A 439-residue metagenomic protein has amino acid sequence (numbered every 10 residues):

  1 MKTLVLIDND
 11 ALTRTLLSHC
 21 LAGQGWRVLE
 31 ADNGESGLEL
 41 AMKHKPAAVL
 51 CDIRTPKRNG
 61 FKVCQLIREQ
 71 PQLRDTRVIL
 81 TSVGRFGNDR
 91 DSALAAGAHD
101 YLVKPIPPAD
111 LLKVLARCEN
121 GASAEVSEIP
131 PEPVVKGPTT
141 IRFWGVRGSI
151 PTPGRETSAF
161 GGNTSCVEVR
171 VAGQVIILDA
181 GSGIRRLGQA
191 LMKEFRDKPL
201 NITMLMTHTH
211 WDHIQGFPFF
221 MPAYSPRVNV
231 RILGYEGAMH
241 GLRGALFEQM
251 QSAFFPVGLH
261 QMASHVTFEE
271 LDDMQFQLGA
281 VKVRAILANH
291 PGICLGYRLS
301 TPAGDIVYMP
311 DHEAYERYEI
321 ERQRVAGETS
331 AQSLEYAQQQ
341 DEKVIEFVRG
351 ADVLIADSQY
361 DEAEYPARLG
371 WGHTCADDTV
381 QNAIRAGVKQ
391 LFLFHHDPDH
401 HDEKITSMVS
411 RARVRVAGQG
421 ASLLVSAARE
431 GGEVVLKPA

Functional and structural regions predicted by a protein language model:
T15-G23: Charged docking surfaces used in two-component/phosphorelay signaling
N33-S36, A47, N59-V63: Acidic catalytic/metal-coordinating carboxylates
D52, E316-L423: Cap/insert and terminal regions of metallo-dependent hydrolase folds
P56, R74, F86, K104 (+1 more regions): The feature encodes the CheY-like receiver
K62, R85-D100: Alpha4 helix (beta4-alpha4-beta5 surface) of REC/receiver domains from two-component response regulators
I106-L115: C-terminal output helix
S123-R322, D402-A439: Binuclear metal-dependent hydrolase catalytic cores
